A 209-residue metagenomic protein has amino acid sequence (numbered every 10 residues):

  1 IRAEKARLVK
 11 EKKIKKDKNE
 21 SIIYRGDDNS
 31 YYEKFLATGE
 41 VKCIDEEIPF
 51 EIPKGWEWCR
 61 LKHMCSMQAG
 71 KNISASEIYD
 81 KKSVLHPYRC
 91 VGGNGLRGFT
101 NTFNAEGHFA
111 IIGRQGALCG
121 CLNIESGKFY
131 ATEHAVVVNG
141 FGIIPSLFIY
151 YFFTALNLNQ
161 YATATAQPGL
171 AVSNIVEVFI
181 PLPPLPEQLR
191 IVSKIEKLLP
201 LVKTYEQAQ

Functional and structural regions predicted by a protein language model:
I1-E57, H63, Q207-Q209: Accessory (non-catalytic) regions of SAM-dependent nucleic-acid methyltransferases and partner specificity/recognition
I14-Y24, S74-K82, T163-A166: Short coil/turn segments at secondary-structure boundaries
K42-A75, D80-G93, L185-S193, L198-Q209: Non-catalytic DNA-recognition/assembly elements of restriction-modification systems
I52, G140, I180-L182: Hydrophobic residues in beta-strands and at strand termini
G92-T154, T163-V176: A short beta-sheet element
I149-L158, A162-A166, V172-Q209: S-adenosyl-L-methionine
